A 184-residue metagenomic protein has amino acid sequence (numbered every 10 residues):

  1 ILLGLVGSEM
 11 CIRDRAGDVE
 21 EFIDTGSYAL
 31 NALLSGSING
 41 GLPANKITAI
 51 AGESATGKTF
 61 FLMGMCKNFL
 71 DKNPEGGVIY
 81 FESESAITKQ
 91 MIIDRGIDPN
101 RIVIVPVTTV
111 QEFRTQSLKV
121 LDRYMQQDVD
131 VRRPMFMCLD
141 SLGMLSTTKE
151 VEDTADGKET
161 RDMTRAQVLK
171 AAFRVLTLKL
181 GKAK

Functional and structural regions predicted by a protein language model:
I1, S37-G40, I93, Q127: Short, flexible, glycine/charge-rich loop motifs used to bind or transfer phosphoryl groups or to couple energy/partner
I1-C11: Single conserved hydrophobic/aromatic residue that forms the stacking wall/gate of nucleotide- or nucleobase-binding
G4, P43, R165, L169: Short, conserved glycine- and acidic-residue-centered signature motifs in active-site or ligand-binding loops
V6, L42-N45, N73-E75, V131-R133 (+1 more regions): Short loop/turn elements that form and flank the Walker-type P-loop nucleotide-binding site in RecA-like NTPase cores
E9, D18, E53, G64-M65 (+2 more regions): Conserved inter-motif catalytic segment of the P-loop NTP-binding fold
R15-L34: N-terminal pre-Walker A segment at the start of P-loop NTPase domains
Y28-L30, S37-D71: Glycine-rich P-loop/Walker A and Walker A-like loops and their local beta1-loop-alpha1 context in P-loop NTPases
A172-K184: A structural motif corresponding to the C-terminal end of an alpha-helix and its immediate exit/capping segment
